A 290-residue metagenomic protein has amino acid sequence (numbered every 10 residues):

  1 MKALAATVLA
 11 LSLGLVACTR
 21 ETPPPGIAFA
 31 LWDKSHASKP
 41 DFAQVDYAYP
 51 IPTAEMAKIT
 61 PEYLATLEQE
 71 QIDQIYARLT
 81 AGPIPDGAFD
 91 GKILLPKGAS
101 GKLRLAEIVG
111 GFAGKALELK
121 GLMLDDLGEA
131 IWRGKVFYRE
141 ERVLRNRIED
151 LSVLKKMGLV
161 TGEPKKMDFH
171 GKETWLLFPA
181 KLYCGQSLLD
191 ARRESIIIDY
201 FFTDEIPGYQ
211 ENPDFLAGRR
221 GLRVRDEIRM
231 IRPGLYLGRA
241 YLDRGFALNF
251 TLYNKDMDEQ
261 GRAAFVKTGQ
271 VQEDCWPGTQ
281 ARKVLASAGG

Functional and structural regions predicted by a protein language model:
K2-V8: Sec-dependent signal peptide recognition, specifically the positively charged N-region followed immediately by
L15-A17: C-terminal motif of bacterial Sec signal peptides marking the signal peptidase cleavage site
T19-E21: Bacterial signal peptide processing site
P23-G290: Soluble ligand-binding/transfer domains with enclosed cavities or grooves
